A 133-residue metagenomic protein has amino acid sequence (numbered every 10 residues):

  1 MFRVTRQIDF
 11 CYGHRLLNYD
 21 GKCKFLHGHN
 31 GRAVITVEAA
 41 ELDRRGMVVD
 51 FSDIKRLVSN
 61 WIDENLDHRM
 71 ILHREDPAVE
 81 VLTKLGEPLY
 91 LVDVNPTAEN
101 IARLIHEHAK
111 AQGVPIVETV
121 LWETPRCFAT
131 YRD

Functional and structural regions predicted by a protein language model:
M1-D133: Charge-rich, low-complexity N-terminal segments
